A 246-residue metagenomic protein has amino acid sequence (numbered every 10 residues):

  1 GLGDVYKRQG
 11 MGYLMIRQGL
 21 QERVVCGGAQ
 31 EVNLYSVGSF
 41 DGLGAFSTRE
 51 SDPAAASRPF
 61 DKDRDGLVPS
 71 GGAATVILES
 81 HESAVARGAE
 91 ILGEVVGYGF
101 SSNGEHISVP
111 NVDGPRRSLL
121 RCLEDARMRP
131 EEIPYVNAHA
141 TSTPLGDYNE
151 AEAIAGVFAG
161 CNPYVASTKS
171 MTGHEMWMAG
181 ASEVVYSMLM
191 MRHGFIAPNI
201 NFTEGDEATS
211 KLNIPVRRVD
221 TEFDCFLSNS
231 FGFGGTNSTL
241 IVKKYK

Functional and structural regions predicted by a protein language model:
G1-Y6: Short, small-residue-biased leader/transition segments that mark boundaries at the very start of proteins
K7-S83, W177-K246: Conserved beta-strand-centric core segments of catalytic alpha/beta enzyme folds
R8, S118-A126, V157, S187 (+1 more regions): Stable alpha-helical structural segments in soluble proteins, enriched in small hydrophobic residues
R17, V85, E124-R127, A159 (+1 more regions): Residue-level signal for alpha-helix termini/capping positions
Q21-A29, E90-Y98, E131-A138, Y164-S170 (+1 more regions): Beta-strand segments within the central parallel beta-sheet cores of soluble alpha/beta enzyme folds
G28-N33, E82, G97-G104, A140-S142 (+2 more regions): Glycine-rich beta-alpha junction loops
S51-A126, Y135: Condensing-enzyme catalytic core mediating Claisen C-C bond formation in acyl metabolism
G104-P115, T141-F158, E175-S182: Short glycine/threonine-rich loop-to-helix capping motif typified by GTGT followed within a few residues by an Asp-Pro
